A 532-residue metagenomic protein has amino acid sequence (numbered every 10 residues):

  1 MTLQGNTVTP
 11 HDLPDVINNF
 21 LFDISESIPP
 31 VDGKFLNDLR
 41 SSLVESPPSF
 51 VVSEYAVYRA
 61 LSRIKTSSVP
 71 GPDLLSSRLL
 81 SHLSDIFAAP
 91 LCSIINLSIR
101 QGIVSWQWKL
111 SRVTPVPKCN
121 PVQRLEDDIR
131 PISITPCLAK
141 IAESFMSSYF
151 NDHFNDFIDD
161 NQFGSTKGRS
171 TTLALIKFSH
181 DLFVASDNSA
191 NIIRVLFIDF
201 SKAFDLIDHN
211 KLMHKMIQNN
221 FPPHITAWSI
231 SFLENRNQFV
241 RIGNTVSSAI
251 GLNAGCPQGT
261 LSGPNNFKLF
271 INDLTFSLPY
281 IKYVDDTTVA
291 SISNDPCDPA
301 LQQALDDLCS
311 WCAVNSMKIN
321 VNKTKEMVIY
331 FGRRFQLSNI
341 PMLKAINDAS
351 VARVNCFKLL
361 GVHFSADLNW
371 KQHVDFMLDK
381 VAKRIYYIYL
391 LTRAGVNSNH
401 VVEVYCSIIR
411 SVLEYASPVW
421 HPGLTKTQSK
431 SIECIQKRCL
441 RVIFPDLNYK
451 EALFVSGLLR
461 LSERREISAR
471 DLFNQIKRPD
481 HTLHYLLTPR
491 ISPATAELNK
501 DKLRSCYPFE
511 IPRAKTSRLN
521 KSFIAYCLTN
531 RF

Functional and structural regions predicted by a protein language model:
M1-E126, S133, C137-I141, I158 (+5 more regions): Surface-exposed loop/turn segments and immediately adjacent short secondary-structure elements within folded domains
M1-N19, F50-I95, R100-Q107, V113 (+4 more regions): Short, charged alpha-helical motifs in flexible N/C-terminal segments and linkers
S67-L75, V113, R124-I134, L173-I217: Conserved catalytic palm subdomain of right-hand nucleotidyl-transferase polymerases, strongest for RNA-directed enzymes
G71, L110-V113, R130, Q162-T166 (+9 more regions): Catalytic palm active-site di-aspartate
M146-F163, A185-D187, P264-A290: Active-site palm subdomain of RNA-directed nucleic acid polymerases
I198-Y283, I292: Conserved polymerase palm-domain catalytic core
L274, A349-V419: Basic, alpha-helical interaction scaffolds
Q303, K318-N355: Short, conserved micro-motifs composed of acidic
